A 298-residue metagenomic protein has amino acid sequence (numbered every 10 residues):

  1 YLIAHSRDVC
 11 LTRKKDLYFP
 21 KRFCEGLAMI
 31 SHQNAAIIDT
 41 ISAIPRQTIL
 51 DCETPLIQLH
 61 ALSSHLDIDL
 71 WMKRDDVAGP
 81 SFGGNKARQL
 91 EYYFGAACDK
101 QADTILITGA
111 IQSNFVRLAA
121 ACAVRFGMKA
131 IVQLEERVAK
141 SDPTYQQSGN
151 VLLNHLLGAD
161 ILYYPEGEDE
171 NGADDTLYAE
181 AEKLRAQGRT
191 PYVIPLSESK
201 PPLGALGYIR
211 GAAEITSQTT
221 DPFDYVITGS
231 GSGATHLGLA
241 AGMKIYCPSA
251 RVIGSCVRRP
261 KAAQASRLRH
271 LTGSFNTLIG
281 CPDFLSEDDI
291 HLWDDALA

Functional and structural regions predicted by a protein language model:
Y1-I3, N85: A composition/secondary-structure signal for short, hydrophobic, low-basic-content segments with alpha-helix propensity
K15-D16, R22: N-terminal cationic leader/targeting segments used for protein routing and processing
E25-A298: PLP-dependent amino-acid enzyme catalytic core
